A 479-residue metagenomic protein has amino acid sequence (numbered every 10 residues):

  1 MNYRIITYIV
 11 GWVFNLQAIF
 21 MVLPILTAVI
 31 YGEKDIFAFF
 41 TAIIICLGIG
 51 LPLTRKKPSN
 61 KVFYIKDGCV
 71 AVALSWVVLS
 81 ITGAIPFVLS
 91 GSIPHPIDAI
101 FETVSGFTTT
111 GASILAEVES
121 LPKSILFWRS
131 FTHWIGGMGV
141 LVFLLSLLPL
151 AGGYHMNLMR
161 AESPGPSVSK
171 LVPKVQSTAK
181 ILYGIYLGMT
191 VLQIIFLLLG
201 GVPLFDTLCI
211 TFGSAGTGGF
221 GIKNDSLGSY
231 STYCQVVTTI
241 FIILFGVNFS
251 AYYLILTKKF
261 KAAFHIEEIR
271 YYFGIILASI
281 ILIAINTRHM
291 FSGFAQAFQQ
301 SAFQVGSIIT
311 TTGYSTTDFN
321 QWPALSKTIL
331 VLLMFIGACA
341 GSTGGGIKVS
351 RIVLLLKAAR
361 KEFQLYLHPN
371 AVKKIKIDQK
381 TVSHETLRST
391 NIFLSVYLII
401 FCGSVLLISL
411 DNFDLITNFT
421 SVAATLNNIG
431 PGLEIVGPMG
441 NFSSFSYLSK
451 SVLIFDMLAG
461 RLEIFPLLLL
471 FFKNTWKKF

Functional and structural regions predicted by a protein language model:
M1-F479: Membrane-proximal intracellular helices of multi-pass ion channels
